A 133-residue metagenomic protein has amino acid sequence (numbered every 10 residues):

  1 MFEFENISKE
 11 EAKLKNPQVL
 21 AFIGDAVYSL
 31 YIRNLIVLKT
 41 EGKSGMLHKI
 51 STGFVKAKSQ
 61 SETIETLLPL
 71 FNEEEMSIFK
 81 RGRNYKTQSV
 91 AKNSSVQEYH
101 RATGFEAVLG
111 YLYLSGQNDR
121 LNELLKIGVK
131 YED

Functional and structural regions predicted by a protein language model:
M1-D133: Double-stranded RNA-binding/processing signature
